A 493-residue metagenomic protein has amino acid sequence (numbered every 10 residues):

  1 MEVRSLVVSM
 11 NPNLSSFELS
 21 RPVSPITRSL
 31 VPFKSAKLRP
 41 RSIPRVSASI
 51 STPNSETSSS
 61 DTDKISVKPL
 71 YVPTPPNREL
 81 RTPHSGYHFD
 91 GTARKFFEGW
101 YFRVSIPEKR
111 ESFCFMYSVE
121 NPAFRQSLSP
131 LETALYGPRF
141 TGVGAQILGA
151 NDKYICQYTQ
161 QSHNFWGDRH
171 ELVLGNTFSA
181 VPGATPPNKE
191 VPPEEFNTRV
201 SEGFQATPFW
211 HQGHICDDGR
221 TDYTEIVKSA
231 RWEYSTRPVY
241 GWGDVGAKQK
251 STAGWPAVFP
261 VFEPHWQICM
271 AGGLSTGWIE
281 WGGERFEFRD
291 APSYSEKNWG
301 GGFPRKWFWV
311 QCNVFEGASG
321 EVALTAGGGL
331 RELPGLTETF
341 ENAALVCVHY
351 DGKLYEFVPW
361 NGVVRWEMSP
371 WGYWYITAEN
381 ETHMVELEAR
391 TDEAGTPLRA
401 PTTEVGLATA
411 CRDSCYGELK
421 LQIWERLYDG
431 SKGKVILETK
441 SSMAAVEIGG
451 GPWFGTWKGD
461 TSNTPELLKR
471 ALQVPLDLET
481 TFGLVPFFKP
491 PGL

Functional and structural regions predicted by a protein language model:
E2-L493: Structured soluble/peripheral alpha/beta segments that form catalytic or ligand/cofactor-binding pockets
